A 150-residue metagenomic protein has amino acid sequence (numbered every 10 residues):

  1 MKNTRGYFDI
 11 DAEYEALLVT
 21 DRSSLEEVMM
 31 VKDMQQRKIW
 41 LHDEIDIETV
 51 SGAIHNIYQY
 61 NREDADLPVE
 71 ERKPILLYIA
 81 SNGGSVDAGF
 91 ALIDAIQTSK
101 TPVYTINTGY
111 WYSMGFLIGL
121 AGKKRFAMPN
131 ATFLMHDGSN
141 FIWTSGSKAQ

Functional and structural regions predicted by a protein language model:
M1-Q150: Terminal-region recognition feature
